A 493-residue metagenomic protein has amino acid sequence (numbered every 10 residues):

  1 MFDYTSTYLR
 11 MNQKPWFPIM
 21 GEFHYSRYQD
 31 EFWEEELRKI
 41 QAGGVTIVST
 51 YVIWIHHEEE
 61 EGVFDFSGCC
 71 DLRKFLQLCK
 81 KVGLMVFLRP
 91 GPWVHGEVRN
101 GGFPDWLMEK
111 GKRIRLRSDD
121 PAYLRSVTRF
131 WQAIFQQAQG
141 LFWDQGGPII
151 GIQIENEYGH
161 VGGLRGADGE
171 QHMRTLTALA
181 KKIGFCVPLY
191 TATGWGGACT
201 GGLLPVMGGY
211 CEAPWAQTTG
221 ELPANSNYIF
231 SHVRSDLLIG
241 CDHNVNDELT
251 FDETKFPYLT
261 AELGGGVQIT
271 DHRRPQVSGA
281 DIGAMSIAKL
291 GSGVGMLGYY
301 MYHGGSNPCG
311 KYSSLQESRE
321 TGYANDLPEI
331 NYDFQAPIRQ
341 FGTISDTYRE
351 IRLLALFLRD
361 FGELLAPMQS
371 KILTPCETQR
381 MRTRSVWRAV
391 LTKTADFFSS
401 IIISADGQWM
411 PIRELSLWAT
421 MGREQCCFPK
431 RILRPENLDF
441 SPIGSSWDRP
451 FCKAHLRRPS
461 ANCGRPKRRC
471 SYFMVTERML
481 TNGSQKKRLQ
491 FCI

Functional and structural regions predicted by a protein language model:
M1-I47, Q77, G83: N-terminal carbohydrate-binding accessory modules
T7, G201-D271, M285, N325-L327 (+1 more regions): Glycoside hydrolase catalytic-domain groove-lining segments
F17-G21, T46-T50, V86-P90, I150-I154 (+4 more regions): Hydrophobic faces of well-ordered beta-strands that scaffold small-molecule active sites in alpha/beta enzyme cores
S26, V48-I55, R89-V98, I150-E157 (+3 more regions): Short, solvent-exposed turn/loop segments enriched in Gly/Ser/Thr/Pro and often Arg
W33-G101, D105-W106, T177, K181-K182: Aromatic-lined substrate-binding rim segments of carbohydrate-active enzymes
V94-Q137, G162: Active-site-adjacent "subsite" loops/lids of carbohydrate-active enzymes
Y123-Q139, Q145-I150, G159, M173-A180 (+5 more regions): Carbohydrate-binding surfaces of carbohydrate-active enzymes
E157-P188, T193-S235, S306-Y312, E377-V386 (+1 more regions): Substrate-binding cleft/loops of secretory-pathway carbohydrate-active enzymes
